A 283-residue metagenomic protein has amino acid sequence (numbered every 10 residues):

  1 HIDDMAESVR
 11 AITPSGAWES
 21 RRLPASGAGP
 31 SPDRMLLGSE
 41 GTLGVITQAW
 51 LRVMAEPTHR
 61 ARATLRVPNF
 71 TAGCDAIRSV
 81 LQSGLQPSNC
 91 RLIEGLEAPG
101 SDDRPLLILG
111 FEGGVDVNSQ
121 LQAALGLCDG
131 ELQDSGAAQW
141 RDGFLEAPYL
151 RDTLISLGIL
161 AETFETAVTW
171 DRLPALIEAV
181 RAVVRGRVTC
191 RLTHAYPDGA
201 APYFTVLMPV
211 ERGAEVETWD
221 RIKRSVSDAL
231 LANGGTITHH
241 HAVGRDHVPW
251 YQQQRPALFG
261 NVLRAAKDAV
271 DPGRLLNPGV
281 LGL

Functional and structural regions predicted by a protein language model:
H1-R91, L275: FAD-binding subdomain of flavoenzyme oxidoreductases
E7-S26, V210-R221, R245-Q254: A short, flexible low-complexity segment enriched in Lys/Arg and Gly/Pro that occurs in N-terminal basic tails
V9, A49, L109, F204-V206 (+1 more regions): A structural signal for short, well-ordered beta-strand segments
A55, A61-S225, A229, N233: C-terminal substrate-recognition/cap domain of FAD-linked oxidoreductases
L96, A195-D198, I237, A242-P249: Small/polar glycine-rich anion-binding or flexible loop at a beta-alpha turn
L231-A242, A266-L276: Alpha-helix capping/hinge segments and adjacent helical runs
H247-L283: Activity-critical C-terminal alpha-helical subdomain
